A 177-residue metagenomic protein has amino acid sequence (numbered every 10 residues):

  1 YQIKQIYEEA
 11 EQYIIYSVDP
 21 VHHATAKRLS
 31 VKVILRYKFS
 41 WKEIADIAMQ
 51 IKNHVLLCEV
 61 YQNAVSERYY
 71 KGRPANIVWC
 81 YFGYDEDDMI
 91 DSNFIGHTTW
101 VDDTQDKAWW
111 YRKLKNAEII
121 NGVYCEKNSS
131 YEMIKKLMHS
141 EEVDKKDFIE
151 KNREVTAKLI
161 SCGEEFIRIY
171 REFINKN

Functional and structural regions predicted by a protein language model:
Y1-H23, I174: N-terminal low-complexity, Pro/Thr/Ser-rich intrinsically disordered segments that act as propeptides or flexible
Y1-I3, V31, D46-M49: A generic short-segment signal for beta-strand/edge and adjacent turn/coil regions
Q12, R28, I77: A residue-level signal for beta-strand positions that form part of recognition/binding surfaces within mature
H22-F39: Acidic/histidine-rich, surface-exposed loop or edge segments in extracytoplasmic proteins
F39-Y69: Short, non-transmembrane amphipathic alpha-helical segments
N63-N177: Polar/charged, Gly/Pro-rich intrinsically disordered segments
